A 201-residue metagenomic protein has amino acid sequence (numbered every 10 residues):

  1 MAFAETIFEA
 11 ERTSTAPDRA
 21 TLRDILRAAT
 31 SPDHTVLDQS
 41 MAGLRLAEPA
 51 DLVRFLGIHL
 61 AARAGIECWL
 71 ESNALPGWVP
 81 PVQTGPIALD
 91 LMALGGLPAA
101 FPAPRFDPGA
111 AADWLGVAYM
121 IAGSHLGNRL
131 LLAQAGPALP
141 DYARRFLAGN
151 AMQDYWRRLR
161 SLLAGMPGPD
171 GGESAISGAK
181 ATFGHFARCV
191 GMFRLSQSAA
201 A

Functional and structural regions predicted by a protein language model:
M1-A201: Metal- and O2-centered redox machinery and metal/ROS homeostasis
